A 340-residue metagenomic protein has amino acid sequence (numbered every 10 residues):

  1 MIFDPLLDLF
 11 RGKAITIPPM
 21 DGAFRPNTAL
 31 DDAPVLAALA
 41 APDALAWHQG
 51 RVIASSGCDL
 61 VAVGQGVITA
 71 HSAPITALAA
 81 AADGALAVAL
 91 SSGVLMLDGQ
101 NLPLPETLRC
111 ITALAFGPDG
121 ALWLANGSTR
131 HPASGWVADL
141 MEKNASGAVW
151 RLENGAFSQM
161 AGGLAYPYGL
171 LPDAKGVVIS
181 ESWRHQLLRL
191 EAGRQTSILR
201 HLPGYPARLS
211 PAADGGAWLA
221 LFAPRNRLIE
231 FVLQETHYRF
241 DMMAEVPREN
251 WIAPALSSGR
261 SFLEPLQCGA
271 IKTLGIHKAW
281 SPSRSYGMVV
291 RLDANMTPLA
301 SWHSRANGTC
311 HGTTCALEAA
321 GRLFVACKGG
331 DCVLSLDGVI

Functional and structural regions predicted by a protein language model:
M1-I340: Sequence-structural signature of mature extracellular/luminal beta-sheet repeat domains, prominently beta-propellers
